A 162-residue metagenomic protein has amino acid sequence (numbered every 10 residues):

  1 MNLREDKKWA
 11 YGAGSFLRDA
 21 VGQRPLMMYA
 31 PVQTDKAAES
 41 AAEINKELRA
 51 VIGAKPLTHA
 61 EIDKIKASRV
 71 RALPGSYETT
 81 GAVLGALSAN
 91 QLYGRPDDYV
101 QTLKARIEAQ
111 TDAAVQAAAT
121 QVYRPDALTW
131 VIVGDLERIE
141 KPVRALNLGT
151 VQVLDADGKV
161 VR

Functional and structural regions predicted by a protein language model:
M1-G53, H59-D112, T120, P125-V133: M16 family metallopeptidases and their MPP-like homologs
D112-T120, R124-R162: Proteolytic maturation boundary segments
